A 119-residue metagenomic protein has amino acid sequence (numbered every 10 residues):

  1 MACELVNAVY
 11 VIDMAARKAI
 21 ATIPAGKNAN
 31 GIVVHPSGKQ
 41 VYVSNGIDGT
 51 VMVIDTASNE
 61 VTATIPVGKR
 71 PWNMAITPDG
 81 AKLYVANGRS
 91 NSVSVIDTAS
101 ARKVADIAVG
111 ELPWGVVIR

Functional and structural regions predicted by a protein language model:
M1-R119: Predominantly soluble domains enriched in secretory-pathway, periplasmic, or organellar proteins
